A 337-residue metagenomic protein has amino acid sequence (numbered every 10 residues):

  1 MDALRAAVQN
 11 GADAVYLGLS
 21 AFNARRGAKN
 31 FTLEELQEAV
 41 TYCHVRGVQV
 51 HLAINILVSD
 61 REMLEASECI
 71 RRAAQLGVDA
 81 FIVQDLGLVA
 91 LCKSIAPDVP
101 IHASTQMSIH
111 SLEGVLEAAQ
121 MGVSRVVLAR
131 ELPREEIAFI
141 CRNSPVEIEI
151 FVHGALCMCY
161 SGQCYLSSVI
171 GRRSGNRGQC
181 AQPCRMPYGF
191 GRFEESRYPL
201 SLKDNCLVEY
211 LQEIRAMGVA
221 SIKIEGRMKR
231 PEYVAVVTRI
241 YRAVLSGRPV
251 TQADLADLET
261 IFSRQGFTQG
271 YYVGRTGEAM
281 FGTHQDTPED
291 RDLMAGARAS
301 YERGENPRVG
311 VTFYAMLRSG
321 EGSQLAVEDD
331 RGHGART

Functional and structural regions predicted by a protein language model:
A3, G87-L88: Alpha-helix capping/helix-boundary segments
R5-Q9, A14-A21, V40, R46-I56 (+4 more regions): Surface-exposed amphipathic alpha-helical tracts and adjacent flexible/coil segments at the periphery of soluble enzymes
R25-H44: Glycine-rich, positively charged N-terminal anion/phosphate-binding segment
A90-K93: Short active-site loop/helix that positions an aromatic residue
A96-D98: Conserved phosphotransfer cores of two-component systems
L112-E113: Conserved nucleotide-cofactor-binding alpha/beta core module
